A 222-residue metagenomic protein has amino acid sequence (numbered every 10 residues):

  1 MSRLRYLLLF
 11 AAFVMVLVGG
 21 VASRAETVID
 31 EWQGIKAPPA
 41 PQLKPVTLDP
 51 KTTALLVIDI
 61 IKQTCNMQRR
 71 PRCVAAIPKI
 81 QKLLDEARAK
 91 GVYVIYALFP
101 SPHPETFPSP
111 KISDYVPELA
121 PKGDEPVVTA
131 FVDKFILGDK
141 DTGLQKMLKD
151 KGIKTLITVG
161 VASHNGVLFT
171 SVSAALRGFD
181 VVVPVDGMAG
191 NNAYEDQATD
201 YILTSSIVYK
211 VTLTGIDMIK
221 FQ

Functional and structural regions predicted by a protein language model:
M1-L9: Bacterial N-terminal signal peptides that target proteins for export
L9-G19: Bacterial N-terminal signal peptides
R24-A54, K82-D85, F107-Q222: Active-site-adjacent betaalpha module
T27-G34, C65-V74: Acidic/histidine-rich helix-loop elements that form or flank divalent-metal/phosphate-binding sites at the catalytic
L56-M67: Acidic/histidine-rich, surface-exposed loop or edge segments in extracytoplasmic proteins
I60, F99-S101, D186: Active-site loop/turn elements of alpha/beta-hydrolase fold enzymes, especially the short glycine-/histidine-rich
Q68-A89: …and closely analogous acidic/polar surface helices at protein-protein or active-site interfaces in A-domain-like
L84-H103: Von Willebrand factor
